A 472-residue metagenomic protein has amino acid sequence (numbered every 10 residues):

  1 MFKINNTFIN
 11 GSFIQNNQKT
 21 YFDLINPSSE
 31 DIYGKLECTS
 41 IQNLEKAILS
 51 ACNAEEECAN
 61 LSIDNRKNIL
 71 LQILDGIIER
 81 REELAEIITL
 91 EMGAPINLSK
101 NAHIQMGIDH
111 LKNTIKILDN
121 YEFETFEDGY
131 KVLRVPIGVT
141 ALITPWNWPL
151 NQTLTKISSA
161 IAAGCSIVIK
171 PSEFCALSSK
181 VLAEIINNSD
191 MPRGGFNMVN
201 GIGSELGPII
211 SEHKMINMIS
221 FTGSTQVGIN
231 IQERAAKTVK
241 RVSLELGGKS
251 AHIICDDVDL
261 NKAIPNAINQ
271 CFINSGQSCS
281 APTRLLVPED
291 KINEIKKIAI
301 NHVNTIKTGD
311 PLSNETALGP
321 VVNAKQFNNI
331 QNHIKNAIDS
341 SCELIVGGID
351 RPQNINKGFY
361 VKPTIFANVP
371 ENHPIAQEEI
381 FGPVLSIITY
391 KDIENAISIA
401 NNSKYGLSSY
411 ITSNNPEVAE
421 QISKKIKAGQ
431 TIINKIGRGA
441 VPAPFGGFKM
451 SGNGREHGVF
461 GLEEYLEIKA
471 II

Functional and structural regions predicted by a protein language model:
M1-S28, T114: Hydrophobic face of amphipathic alpha-helices that form TPR/SEL1-like repeat modules and related alpha-solenoid
G11, E30, R66, I88 (+10 more regions): Residue-level signal for inorganic ion chemistry
Q15-F22, C38-Q42, V258: A short acidic/small-residue loop/turn micro-motif
S29-K35, I216, K307, Q353 (+1 more regions): Conserved C-terminal structural/oligomerization subdomain of aldehyde/semialdehyde dehydrogenase
Y33-T39, A54-N60, L142, H252-C255 (+5 more regions): Short, well-ordered beta-strand elements within core beta-sheets of diverse protein domains
L49, K67, L71-E82, A94-N120: Long amphipathic alpha-helix in the N-terminal Rossmann-like dinucleotide-binding domain of NAD(P)-dependent
F123-K262, Y390: Rossmann-like NAD(P) dinucleotide-binding subdomain of oxidoreductase/dehydrogenase enzymes
Q226-P370, I433: ALDH superfamily catalytic-core signature
